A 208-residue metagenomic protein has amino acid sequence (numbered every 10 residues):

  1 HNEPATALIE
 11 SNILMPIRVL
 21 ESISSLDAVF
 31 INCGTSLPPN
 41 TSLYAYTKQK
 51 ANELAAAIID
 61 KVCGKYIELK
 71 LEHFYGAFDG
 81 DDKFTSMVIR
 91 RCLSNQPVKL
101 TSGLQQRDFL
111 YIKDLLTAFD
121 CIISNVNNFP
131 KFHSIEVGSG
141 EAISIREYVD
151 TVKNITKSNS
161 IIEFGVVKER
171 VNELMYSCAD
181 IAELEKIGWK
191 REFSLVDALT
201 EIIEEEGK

Functional and structural regions predicted by a protein language model:
H1-S11: NAD(P)H-binding glycine-rich loop region in Rossmannoid oxidoreductase-like domains and their noncatalytic homologs
E10, L14-Y46, I67: Conserved Rossmann-fold NAD(P)-dependent oxidoreductase catalytic core, especially the SDR/UDP-sugar
V19, A55, V88, E183-L184: Structural element of the ATP-grasp superfamily
L26-I31, C63-K65, P97, F132-H133: Active-site loop of short-chain dehydrogenase/reductase
I31-T35, K70-E72, L104, G138: Active-site beta-alpha turn of Rossmann-fold NAD(P)-dependent dehydrogenases/reductases
T35-P39, H73-D79, A142: Active-site proximal helix/loop that lines the substrate pocket of Rossmann-like NAD(P)-dependent oxidoreductase domains
L43-A45, Q49, E53-D108, I112-I123 (+1 more regions): NAD(P)-dependent short-chain dehydrogenase/reductase
C92-K208: C-terminal substrate-binding subdomain of Rossmann-fold SDR/epimerase-dehydratase oxidoreductases
